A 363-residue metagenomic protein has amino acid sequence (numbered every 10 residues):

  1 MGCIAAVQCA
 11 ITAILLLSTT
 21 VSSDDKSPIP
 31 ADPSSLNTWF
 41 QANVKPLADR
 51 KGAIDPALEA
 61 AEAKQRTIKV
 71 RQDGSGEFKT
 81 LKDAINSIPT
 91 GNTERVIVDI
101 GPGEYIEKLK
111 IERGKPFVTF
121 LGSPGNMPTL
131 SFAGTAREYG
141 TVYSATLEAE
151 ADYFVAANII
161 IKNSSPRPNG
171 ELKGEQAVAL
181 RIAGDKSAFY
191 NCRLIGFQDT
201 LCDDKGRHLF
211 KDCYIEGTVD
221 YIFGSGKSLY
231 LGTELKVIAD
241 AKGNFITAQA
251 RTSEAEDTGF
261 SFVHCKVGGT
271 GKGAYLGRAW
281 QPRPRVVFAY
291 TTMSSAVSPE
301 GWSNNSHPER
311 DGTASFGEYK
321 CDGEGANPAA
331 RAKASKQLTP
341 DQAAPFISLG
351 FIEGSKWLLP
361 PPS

Functional and structural regions predicted by a protein language model:
G2-S363: Sequence-level preference for short, compositionally simple segments enriched in small aliphatic or small polar residues
